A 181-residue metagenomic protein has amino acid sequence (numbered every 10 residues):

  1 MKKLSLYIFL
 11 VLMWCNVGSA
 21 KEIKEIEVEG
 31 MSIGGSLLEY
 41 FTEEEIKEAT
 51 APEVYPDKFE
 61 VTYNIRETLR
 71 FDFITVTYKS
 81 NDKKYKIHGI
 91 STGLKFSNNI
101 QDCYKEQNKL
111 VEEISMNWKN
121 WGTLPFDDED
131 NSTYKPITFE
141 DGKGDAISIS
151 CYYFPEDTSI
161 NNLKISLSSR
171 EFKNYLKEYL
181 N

Functional and structural regions predicted by a protein language model:
L4-N16: Sec-dependent N-terminal signal peptides
Y7-L10, S80, E129, F139-D141: Generic marker of residues within folded, mature protein domains
V11, K21, E25-I26, S80 (+1 more regions): Hydrophobic alpha-helical context, especially transmembrane and signal-peptide helices
C15, D72, K119-G122: Short linear interaction motif-like sites in intrinsically disordered regions of transcription factors
K21-E60, N64, G89-N181: Non-cytosolic coordination micro-motifs
E60-K86: Compositionally biased P/S/T/G-rich terminal and signal peptide-adjacent segments that lie outside catalytic cores
